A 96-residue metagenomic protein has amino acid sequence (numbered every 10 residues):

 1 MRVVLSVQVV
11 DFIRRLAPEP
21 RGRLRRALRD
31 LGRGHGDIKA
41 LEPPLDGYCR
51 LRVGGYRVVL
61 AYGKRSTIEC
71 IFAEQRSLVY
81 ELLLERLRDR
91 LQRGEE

Functional and structural regions predicted by a protein language model:
M1-A27: Arg/Lys-rich, positively charged N-terminal/basic patches that mediate binding to nucleic acids
R2, A61-E96: Enriched for short, Lys/Arg-rich terminal
D11, D30, Q75-L78: Active-site micro-motifs of SAM-dependent methyltransferase domains
P20, L24, D37, V79-L83: Amphipathic alpha-helical interface surfaces
R26-R52: A short, surface-exposed loop/turn module that caps and links secondary-structure elements
L51, V59-Y62: Mid-chain, well-packed structural core segment of small domains
